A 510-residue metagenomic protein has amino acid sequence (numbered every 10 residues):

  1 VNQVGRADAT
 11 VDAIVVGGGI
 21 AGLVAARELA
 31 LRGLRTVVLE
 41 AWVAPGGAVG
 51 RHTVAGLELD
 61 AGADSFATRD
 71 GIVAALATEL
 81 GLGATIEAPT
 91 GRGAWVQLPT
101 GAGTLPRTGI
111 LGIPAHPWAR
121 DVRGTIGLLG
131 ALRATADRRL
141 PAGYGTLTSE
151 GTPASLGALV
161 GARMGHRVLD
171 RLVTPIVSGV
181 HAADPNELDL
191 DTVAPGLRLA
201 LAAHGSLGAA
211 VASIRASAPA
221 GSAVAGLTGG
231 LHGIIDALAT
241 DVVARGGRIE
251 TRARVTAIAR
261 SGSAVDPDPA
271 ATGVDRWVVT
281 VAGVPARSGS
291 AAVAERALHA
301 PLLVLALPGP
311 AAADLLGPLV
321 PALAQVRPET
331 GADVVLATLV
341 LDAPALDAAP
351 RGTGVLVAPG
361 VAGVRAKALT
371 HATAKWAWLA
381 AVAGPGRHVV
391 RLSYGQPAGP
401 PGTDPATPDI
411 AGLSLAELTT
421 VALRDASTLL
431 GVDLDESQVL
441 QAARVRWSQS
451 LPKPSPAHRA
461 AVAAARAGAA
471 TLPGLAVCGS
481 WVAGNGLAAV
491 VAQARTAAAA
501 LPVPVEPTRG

Functional and structural regions predicted by a protein language model:
N2, A253-T403, I410-A411: Mid-domain catalytic core of redox enzymes that form a hydrophobic substrate pocket/lid adjacent to a catalytic redox
Q3-R6, P106-G109, L369-G510: Conserved flavin/dinucleotide-binding core of flavoenzymes
V11-V38: N-terminal Rossmann-like FAD-binding beta1-loop-alpha1 element of flavoenzymes
A21, A44, P310: Conserved Rossmann-like nucleotide-cofactor binding loop
A30-V54: Glycine-rich FAD pyrophosphate-binding loop
A55-A142, T146: Dinucleotide-binding Rossmann-like beta1-alpha1 core, especially the glycine-rich loop that anchors the ADP
R69, A162-R163, A306-L307: Short, well-ordered coil/turn residues at beta-beta hairpins and beta-strand->alpha-helix junctions within
A136-R260, A264, P269, W277: Active-site/ligand-binding neighborhood in enzyme catalytic cores
